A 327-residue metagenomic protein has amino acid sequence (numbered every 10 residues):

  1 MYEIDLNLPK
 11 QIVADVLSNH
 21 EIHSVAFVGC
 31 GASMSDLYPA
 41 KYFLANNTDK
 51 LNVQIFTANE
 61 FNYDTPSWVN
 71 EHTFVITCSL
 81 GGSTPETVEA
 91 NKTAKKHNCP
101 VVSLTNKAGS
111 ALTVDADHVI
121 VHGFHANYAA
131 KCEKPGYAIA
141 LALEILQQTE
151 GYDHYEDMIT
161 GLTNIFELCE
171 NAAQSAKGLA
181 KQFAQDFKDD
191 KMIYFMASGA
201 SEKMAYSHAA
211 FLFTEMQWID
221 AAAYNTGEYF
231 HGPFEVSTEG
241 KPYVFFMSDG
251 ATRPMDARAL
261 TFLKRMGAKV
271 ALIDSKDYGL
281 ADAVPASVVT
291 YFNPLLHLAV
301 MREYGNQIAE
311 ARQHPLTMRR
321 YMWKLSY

Functional and structural regions predicted by a protein language model:
Y2-S24, A126, L143-Y224, F230 (+2 more regions): Active-site phosphate/pyrophosphate-binding segments
I12, N127-C132, S287-Y291, L295: A cross-family phosphate/adenosyl-ligand binding-site feature
V16-L17, Y63-N70, G232-T238: Short amphipathic alpha-helix with an adjacent loop that forms part of the alpha/beta core around
E21-Y155, G161, S198, F246-S275: Glycine-rich phosphate-binding loops that contact phosphosugars or nucleotide phosphates
N70-H72, K134-A140, T238-E239, A283-Y291: Short, surface-exposed amphipathic charged segments that create phosphate/polyanion-binding patches used for binding
A108-I120, P233-E235, G279-V288: Glycine-rich, charge-decorated loop segments at or immediately adjacent to ligand/cofactor-binding or catalytic sites
A205-L272: Internal helical hairpin/lid segments
A259-Y327: Phosphate-moiety recognition in structured ligand-binding domains
